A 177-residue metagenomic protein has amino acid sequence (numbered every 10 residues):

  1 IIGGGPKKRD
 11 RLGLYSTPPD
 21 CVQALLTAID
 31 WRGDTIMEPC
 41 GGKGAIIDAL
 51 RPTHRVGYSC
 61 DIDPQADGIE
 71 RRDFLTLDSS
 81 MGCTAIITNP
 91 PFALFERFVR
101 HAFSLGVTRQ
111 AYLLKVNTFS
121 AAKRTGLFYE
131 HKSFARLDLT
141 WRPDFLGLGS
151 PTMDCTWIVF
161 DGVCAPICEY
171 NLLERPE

Functional and structural regions predicted by a protein language model:
I1-E177: Class I S-adenosyl-L-methionine-dependent methyltransferase catalytic core
